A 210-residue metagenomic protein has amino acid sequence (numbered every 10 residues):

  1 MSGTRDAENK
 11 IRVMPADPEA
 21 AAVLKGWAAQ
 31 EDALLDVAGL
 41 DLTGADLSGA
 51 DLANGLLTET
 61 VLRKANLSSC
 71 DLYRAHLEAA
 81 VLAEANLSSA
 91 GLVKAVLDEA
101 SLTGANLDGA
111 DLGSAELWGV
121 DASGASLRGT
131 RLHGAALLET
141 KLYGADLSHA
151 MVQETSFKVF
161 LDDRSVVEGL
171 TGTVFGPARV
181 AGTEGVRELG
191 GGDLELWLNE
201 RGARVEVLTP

Functional and structural regions predicted by a protein language model:
S2-P210: Tandem repeat scaffolds
